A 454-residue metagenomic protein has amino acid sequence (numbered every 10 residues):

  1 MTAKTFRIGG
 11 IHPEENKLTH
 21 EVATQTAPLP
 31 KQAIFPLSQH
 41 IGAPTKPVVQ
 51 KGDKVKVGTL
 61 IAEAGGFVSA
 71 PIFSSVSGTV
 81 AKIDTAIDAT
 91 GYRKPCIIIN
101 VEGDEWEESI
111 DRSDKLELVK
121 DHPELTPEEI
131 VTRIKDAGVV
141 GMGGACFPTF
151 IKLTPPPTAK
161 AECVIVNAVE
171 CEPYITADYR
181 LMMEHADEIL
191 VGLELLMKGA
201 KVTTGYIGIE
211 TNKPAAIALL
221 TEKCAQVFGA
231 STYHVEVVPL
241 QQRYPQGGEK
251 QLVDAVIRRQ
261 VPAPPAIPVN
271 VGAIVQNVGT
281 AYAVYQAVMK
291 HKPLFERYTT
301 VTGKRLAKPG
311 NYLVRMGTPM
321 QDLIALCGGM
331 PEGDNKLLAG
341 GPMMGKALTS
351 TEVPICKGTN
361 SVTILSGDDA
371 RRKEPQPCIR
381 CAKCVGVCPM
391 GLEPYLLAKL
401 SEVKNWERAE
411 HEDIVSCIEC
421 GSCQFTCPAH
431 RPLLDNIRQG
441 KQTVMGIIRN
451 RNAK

Functional and structural regions predicted by a protein language model:
M1-V48: N-terminal, Lys/Arg-enriched amphipathic/low-complexity engagement segments that precede the first folded domain
Q50-E63, K82: Short, well-structured beta-strand-loop connectors
G78-V80: Conserved hydrophobic positions within beta-strands
I87-F147, T158, P214, V227: Acidic low-complexity segments
V164-D178, R305: Gly-rich Lys/Arg/Thr-decorated short loops/hinges at beta-loop-alpha junctions or inter-strand turns that position
M183-K198: Histidine-anchored nucleotide/phosphate-binding helix
V202-M320, L326-G333, G341: Hydrophobic alpha-helical positions that pack around
T359-P375, V385, P389-K454: Ferredoxin-type iron-sulfur electron-transfer modules in oxidoreductases and energy-metabolism complexes
